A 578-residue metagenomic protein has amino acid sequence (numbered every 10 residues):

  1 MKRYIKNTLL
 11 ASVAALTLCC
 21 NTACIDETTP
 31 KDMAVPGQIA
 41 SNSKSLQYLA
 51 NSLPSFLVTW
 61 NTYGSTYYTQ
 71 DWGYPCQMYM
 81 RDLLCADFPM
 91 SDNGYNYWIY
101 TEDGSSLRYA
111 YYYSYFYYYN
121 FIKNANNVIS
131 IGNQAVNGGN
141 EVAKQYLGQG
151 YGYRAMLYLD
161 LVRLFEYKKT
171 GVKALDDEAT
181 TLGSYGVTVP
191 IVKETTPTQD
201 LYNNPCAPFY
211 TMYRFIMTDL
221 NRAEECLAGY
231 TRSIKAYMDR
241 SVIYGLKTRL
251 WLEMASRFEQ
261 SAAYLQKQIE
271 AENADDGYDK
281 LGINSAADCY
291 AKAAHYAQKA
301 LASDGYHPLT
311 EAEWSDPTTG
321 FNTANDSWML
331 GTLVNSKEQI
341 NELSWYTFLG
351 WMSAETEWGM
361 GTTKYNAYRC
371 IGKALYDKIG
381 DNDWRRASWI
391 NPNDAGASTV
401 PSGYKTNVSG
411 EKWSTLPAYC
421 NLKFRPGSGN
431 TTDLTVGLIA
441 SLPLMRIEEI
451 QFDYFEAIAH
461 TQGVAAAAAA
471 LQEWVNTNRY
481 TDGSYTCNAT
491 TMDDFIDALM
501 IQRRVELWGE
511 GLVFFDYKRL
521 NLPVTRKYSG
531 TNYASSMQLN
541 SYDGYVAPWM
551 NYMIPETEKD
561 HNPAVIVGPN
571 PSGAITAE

Functional and structural regions predicted by a protein language model:
M1-T22: Sec-dependent bacterial lipoprotein signal peptides
A23-Y79, N322, G350-S353, G359-N366 (+6 more regions): Membrane-proximal, proline-rich intrinsically disordered regions
M90-K168, Y202-M212, L220-S233, T435-L442 (+1 more regions): Conserved, well-structured interaction surfaces
I122-A125, Y213, L220, Y290 (+3 more regions): Inward-facing hydrophobic residues that define packing positions of alpha-helical scaffold repeats
A155, K247-T248, L444-W474: Extended amphipathic alpha-helical segments enriched in small hydrophobics
L164-R214, T218, R257-H295: Short coil/linker segments at helix-helix boundaries
Q268-I447, D482-G483, I496, E506 (+4 more regions): Hydrophobic-face positions in mid-chain alpha helices that act as interaction patches
